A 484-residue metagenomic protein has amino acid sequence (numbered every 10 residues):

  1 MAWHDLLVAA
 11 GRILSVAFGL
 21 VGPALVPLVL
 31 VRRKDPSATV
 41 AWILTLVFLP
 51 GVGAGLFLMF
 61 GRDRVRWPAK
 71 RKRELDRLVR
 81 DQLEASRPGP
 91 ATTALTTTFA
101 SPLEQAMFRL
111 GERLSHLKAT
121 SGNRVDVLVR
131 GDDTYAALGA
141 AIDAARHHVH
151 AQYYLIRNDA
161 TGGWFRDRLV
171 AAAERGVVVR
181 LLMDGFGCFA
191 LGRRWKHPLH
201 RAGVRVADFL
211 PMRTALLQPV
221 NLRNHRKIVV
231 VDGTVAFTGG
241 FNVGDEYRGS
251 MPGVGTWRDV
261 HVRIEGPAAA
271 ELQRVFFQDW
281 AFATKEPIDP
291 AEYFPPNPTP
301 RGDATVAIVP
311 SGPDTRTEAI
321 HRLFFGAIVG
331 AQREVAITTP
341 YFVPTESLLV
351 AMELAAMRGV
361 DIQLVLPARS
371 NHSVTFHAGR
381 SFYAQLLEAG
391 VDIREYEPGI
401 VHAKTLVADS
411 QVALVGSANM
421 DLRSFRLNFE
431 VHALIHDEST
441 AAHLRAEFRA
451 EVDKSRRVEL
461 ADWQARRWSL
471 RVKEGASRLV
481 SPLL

Functional and structural regions predicted by a protein language model:
M1-R322, G326, G330, L354 (+7 more regions): N-terminal localization/anchoring segments of enzymes in phospholipid and broader phosphate metabolism
A331, Y341-Q363, P367-H372: Helical hairpin unit composed of two closely spaced alpha helices linked by a short loop
F376-H377: Active-site-proximal loop->helix
K404: Catalytic-core elements of nucleic-acid end-processing and repair enzymes
